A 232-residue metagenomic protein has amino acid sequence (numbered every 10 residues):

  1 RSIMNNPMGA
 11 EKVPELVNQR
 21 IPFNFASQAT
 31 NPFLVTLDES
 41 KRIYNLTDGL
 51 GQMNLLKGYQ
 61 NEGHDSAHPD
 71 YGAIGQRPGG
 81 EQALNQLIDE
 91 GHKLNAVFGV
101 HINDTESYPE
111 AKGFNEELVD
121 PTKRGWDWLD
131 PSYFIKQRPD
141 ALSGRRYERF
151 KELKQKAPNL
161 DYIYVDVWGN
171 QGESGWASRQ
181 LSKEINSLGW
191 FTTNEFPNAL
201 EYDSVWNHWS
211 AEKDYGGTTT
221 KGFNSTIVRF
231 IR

Functional and structural regions predicted by a protein language model:
R1-M53, G58, Q76-P78, L94-V97: Carbohydrate-recognition beta-sandwich/jelly-roll modules in extracellular/periplasmic carbohydrate-active proteins
G51-R232: Aromatic- and carboxylate-enriched substrate-binding clefts and catalytic-loop regions of carbohydrate-active enzymes
